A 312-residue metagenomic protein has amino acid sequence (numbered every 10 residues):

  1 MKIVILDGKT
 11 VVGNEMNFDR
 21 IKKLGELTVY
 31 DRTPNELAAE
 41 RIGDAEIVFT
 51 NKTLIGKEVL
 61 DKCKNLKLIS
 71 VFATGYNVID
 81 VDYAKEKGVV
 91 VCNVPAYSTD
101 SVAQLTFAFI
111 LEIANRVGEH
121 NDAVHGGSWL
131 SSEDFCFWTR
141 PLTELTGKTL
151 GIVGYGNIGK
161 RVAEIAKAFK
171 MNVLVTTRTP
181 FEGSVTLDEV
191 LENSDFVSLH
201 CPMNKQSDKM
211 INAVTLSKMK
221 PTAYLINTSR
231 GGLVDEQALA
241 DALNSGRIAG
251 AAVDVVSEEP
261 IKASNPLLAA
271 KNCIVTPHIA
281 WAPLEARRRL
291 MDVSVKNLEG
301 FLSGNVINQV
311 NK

Functional and structural regions predicted by a protein language model:
M1-A45, K170: N-terminal glycine-/charge-rich "phosphate-binding" loop or analogous flexible N-terminal tail
D31, F72-A73, V89-D100, T177 (+1 more regions): Short beta->alpha connector loops at strand-helix junctions that form conserved, small/polar/Pro-enriched
I55-L60, N172, R178-P266: Rossmann-like adenosine-cofactor binding region
K87, P95-T149: Phosphate-binding beta-alpha-beta segment of Rossmann-like dinucleotide-binding domains, i.e., the NAD(P)
V91-C92, T222-K312: Rossmann-like dinucleotide-binding domain for NAD(H)/NADP(H)
I158: Hydrophobic/small residue at the entry helix of a nucleotide-binding pocket
